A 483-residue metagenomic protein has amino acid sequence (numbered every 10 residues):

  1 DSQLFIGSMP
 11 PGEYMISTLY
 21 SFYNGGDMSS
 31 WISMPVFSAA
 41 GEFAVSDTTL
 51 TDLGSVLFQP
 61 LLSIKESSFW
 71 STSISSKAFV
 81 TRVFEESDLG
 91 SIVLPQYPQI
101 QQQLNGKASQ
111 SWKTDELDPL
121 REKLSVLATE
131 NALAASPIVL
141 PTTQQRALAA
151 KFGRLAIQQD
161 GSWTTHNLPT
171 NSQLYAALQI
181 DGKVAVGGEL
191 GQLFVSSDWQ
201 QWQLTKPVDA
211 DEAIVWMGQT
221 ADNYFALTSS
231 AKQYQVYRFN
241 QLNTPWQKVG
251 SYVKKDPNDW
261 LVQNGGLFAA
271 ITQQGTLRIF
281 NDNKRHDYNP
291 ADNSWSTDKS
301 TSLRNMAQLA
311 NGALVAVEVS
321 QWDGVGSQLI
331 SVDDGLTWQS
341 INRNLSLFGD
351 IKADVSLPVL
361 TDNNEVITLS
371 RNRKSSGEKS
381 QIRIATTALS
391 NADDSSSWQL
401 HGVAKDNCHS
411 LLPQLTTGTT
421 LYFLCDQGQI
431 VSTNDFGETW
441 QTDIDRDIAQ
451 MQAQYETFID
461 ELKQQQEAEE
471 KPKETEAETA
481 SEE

Functional and structural regions predicted by a protein language model:
D1, N24-Q145, G161, W260 (+8 more regions): Primarily secretory-pathway and cell-envelope proteins
S2-S8: Short, surface-exposed beta-strand/beta-hairpin micro-motifs centered on an aromatic residue
M9-T18: A short tyrosine-centered beta-strand micro-motif
R121-T129, S162-L168, W202-P207, P245-S251 (+3 more regions): A short beta-strand motif characteristic of beta-propeller blades
E130-V139, N171-Q179, D211-A221, V253-L267 (+4 more regions): Repeated scaffold domains used in trafficking and secretory/extracellular systems, primarily beta-propellers
V139-A149, K183-G187, D222-S229, G266-I279 (+3 more regions): Short beta-strand elements that form the blades of beta-propeller/WD-repeat-like and other beta-sheet-rich scaffold
K151-L155, E189-L193, A231-Y234, Q274-T276 (+4 more regions): Loop/turn residues immediately N-terminal
A156-Q158, V195-S196, V236-N243, Y288 (+4 more regions): Conserved Ser/Thr-centered positions that define the repeating blades of beta-propeller domains
